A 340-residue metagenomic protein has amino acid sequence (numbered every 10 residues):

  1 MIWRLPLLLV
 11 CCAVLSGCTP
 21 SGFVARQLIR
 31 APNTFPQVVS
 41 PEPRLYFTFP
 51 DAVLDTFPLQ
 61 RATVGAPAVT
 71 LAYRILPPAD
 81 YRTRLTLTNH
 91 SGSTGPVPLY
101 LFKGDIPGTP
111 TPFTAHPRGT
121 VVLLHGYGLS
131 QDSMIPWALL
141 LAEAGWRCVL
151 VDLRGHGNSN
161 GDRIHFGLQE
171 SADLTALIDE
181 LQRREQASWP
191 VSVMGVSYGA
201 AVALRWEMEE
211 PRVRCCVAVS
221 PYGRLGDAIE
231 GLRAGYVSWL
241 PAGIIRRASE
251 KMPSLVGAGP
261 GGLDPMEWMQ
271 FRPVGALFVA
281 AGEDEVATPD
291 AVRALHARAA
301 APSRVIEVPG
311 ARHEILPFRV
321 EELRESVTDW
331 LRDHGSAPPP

Functional and structural regions predicted by a protein language model:
C18-T111: An N-terminal hydrophobic leader/cap segment in hydrolases
A138-N160: Conserved alpha/beta-hydrolase
I164-E185: Alpha/beta-hydrolase active-site loop
R205-A258: Hydrolase active-site cap/lid region
F271-R272, F278-A280, D284: Short beta-strand/loop motif that positions the catalytic acidic residue of the alpha/beta-hydrolase fold
E283-A287, E314: Acidic catalytic loop of the alpha/beta-hydrolase fold
A311-E321: Catalytic histidine-centered segment of alpha/beta-hydrolase-like enzymes
R319-P340: Catalytic active-site module of serine/aspartate enzymes centered on a nucleophile-bearing elbow/loop
